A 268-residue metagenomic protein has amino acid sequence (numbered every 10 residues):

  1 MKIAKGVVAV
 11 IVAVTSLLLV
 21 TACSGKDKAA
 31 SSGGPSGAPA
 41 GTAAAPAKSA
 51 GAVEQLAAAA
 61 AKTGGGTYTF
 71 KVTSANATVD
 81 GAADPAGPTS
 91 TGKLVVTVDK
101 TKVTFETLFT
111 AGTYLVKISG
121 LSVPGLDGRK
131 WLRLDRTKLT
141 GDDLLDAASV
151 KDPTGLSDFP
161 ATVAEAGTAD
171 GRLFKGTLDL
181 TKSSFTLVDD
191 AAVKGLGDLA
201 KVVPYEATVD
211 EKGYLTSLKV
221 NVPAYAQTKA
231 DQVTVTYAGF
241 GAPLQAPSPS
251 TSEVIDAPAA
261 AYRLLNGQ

Functional and structural regions predicted by a protein language model:
K2-G6, S24-Q268: Subset-of-secretome marker
K5-T15: Sec-dependent N-terminal signal peptides
L19-A22: C-terminal motif of bacterial Sec signal peptides marking the signal peptidase cleavage site
